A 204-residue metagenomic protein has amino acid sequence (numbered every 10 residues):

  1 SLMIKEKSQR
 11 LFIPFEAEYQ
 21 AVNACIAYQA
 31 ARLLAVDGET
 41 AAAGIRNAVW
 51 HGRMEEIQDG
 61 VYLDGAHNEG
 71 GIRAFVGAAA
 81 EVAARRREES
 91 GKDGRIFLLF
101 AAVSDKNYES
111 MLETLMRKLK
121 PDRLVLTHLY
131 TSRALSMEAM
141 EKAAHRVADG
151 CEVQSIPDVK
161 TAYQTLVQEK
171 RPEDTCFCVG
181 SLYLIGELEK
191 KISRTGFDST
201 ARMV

Functional and structural regions predicted by a protein language model:
S1, L112-T175: C-terminal helical cap/extension that packs against the catalytic core of soluble nucleotide-cofactor enzymes
K7-R123: Nucleotide phosphate-binding/pyrophosphate-handling subdomain across enzymes that bind or process nucleotide phosphates
L34, A79, A83, L119 (+4 more regions): Active-site catalytic pocket residues across diverse enzymes, especially alpha/beta-hydrolases
L129-R133, D198-V204: Short, flexible loop segments at boundaries between secondary-structure elements
S181: Active-site-proximal loop/hinge segments that shape catalytic or ion-binding/gating pockets
L184-G186: Short, active-site-adjacent cap segments at secondary-structure transitions
